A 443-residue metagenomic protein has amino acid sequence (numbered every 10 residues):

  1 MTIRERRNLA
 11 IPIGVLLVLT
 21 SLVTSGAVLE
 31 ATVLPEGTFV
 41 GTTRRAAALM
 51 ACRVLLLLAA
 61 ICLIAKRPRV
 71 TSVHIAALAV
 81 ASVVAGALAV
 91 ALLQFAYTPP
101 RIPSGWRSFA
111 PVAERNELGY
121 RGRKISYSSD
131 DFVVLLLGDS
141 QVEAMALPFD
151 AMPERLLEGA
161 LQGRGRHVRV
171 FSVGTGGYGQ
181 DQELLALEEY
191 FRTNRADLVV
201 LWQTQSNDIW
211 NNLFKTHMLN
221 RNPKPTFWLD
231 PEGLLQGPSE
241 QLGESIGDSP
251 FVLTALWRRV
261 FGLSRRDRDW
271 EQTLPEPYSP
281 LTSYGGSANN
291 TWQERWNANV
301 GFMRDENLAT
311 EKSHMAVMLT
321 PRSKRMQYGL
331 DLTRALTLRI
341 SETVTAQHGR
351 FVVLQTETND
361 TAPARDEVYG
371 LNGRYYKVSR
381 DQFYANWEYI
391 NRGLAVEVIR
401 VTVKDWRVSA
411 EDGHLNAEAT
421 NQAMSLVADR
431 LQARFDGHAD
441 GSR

Functional and structural regions predicted by a protein language model:
M1-V134, P148, N194-D197, I209-N212 (+5 more regions): N-terminal secretory targeting modules
R6, E411-R443: Histidine-centered active-site loop/cap adjacent to the catalytic His in serine esterases/O-acetyl transfer systems
L19, V23-L29, S206-Y389, K404-S409: Serine-dependent acyl-ester chemistry module
I75-V90, E183-Y190, L198-Q205, T333 (+1 more regions): Conserved beta-strand->loop/alpha-helix structural units within folded catalytic cores of enzymes with alpha/beta
V83-A85, A89-G165, L185-L187, T291-N299 (+4 more regions): Membrane/wall-proximal cationic-aromatic binding patches
L136, L201, V352-Q355: Structural beta-sheet core signal
Q141-W228: Conserved SGNH/GDSL esterase-like catalytic core that processes O-acyl groups on lipids and polysaccharides
S172-G174, Q355-E357, R400-T402: Residue-level recognition of beta-strand->loop/alpha-helix junctions
